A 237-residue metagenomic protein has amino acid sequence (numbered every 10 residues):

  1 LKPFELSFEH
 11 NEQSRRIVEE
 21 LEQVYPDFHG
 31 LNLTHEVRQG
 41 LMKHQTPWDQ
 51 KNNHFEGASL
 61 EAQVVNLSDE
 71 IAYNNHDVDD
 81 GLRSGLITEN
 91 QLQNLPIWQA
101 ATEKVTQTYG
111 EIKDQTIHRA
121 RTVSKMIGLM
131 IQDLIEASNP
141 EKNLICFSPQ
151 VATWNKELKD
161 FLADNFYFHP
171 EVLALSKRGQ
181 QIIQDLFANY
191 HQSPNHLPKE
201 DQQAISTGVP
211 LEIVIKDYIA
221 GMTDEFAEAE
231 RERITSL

Functional and structural regions predicted by a protein language model:
L1-E5: Short helix/strand-bridging catalytic loops that position acidic/His residues to coordinate divalent metals and engage
S7, N11-Q13, I17-L237: Histidine-centered, transition-metal-coordinating active-site segments
